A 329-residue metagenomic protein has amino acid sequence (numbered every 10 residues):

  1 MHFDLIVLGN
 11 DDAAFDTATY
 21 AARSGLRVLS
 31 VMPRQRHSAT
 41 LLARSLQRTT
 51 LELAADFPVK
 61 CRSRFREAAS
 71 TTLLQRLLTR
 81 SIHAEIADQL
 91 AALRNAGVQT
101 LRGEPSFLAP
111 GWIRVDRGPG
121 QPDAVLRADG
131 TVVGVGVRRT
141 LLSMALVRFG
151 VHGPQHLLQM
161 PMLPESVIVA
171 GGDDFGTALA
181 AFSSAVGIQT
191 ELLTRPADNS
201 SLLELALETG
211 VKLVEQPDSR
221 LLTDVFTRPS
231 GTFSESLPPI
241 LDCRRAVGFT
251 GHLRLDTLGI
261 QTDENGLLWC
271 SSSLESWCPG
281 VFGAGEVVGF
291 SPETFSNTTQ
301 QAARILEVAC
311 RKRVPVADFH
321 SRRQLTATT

Functional and structural regions predicted by a protein language model:
H2-F3, T19-L142, V147-L163, G176 (+7 more regions): Glycine-rich flavin
L5, V28, S166-I168, T190 (+1 more regions): Conserved hydrophobic helix-helix packing surfaces used for dimerization/oligomerization
L8-D12, A170-D173: Glycine-rich Rossmann-fold phosphate-binding loop(s) that bind the pyrophosphate of adenine dinucleotide cofactors
A13-Y20, G176-L179, T250-H252: Short glycine/serine/threonine-rich phosphate/pyrophosphate-binding segments that cradle anionic phosphate groups
R23-R27, A185-T190: Conserved S-adenosyl-L-methionine
V133-Q189, D256-L258, D263-S273, W277: Glycine-rich dinucleotide-binding loop and its adjacent helix/turn
F149-P161, P238-E307: FAD-site-proximal beta/loop scaffold in flavoenzymes
